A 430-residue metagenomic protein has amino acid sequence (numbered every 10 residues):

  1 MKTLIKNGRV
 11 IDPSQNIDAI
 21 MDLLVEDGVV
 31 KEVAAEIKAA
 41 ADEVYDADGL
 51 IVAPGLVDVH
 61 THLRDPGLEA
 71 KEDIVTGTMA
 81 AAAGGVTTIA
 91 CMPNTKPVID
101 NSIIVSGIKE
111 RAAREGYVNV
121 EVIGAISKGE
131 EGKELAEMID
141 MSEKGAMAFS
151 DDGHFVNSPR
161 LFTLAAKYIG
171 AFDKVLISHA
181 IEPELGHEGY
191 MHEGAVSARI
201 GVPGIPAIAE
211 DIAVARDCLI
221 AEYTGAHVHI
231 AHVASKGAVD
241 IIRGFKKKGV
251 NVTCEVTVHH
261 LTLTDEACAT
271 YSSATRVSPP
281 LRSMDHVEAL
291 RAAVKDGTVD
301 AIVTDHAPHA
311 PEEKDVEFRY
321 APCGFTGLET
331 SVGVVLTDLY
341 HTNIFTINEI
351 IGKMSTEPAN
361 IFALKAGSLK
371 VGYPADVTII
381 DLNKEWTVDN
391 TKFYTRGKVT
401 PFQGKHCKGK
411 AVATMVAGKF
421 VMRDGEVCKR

Functional and structural regions predicted by a protein language model:
M1-G55: Histidine-rich, glycine-flanked metal-binding segment
G8, E317-Y320, P374-R430: C-terminal cap of metal-dependent C-N hydrolases
G8, L23, G28, G49 (+16 more regions): Divalent metal-coordination and catalytic microenvironments
L50-E115: Metal-associated gating/positioning segment near the N- to mid-region
V59-E72, T95, E121-E134, P203-A207: Active-site mouth loops of central-metabolism enzymes
S102-N119, K167-S178, T330, V334: Alpha-helix-loop-beta-strand connector modules within alpha/beta enzyme cores
K133-I302: Histidine/acidic residue-rich metal-binding segments in metalloenzymes
R199-H227, K295-D296, D300-I302, A307-L382: His/Asp/Glu-enriched, well-ordered alpha-helical/loop segment that forms or immediately abuts the divalent-metal
